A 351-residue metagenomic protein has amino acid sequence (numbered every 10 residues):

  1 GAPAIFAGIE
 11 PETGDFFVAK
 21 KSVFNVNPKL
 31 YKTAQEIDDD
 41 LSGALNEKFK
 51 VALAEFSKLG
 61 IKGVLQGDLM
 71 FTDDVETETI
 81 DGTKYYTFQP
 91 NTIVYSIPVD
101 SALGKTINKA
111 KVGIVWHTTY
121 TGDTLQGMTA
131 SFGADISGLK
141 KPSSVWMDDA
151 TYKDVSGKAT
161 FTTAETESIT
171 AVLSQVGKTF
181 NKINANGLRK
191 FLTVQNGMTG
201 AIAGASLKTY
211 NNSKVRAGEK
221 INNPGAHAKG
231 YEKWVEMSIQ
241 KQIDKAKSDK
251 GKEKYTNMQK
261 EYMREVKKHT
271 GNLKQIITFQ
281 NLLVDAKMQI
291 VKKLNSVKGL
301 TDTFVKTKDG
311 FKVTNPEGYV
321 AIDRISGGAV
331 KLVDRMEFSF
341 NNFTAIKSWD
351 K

Functional and structural regions predicted by a protein language model:
P3, A7-K351: Core nucleotide-handling region used for phosphoryl-transfer chemistry
